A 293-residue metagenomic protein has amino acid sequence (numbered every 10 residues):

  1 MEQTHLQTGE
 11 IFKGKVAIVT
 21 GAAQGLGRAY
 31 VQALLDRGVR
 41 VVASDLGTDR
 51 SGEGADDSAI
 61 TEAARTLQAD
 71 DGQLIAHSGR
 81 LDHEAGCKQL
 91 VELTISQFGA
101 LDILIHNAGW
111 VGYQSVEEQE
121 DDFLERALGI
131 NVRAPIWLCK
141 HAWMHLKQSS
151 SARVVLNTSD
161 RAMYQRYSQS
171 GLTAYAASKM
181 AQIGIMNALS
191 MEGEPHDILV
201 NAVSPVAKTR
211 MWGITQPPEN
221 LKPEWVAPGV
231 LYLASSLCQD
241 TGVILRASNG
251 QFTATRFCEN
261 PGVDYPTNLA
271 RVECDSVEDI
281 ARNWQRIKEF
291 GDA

Functional and structural regions predicted by a protein language model:
G9-A43: Canonical Rossmann dinucleotide-binding motif of NAD(H)/NADP(H)-dependent dehydrogenases/reductases, specifically
K15, G72-Q73, A100-L101, L146-D160 (+1 more regions): Active-site loop of short-chain dehydrogenase/reductase
R37-I60: Conserved glycine-rich Rossmann-like NAD(P)H-binding loop of the short-chain dehydrogenase/reductase
S115-E125: Substrate-binding pocket helix/loop in short-chain dehydrogenase/reductase
C139-K140, N187: A short, exposed helix-loop element centered on a Lys and neighboring polar residues
K147, R153-N187, M191-E194, S204-E219: Catalytic loop of short-chain dehydrogenase/reductase
A202, P218-A293: C-terminal helical subdomain
